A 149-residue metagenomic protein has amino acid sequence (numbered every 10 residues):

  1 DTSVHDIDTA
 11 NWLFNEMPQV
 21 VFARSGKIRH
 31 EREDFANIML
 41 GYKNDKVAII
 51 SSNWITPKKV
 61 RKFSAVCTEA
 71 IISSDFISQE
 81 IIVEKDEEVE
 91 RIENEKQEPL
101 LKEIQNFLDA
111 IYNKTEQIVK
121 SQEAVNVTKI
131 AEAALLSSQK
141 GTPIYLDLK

Functional and structural regions predicted by a protein language model:
D1, E95, V119-Q122: Short, surface-exposed alpha-helical recognition segments that flank or form part of ligand/macromolecule-binding
D1-E80, L101-E116, D147: Contiguous beta-strand/loop segments that form the cofactor/metal-binding neighborhood of enzyme cores
A36-I38, F76, R91, A133-S137: Alpha-helix boundary/capping detector
K43, D109-K149: C-terminal helix-rich "cap/oligomerization" subdomain common to oxidoreductases
V47-A48, V89-R91: Predominantly a core beta-strand signature of beta-propeller blades across repeat-based propeller domains
E84-E88: Change "in extracellular beta-sheet-rich domains … of secreted and cell-surface proteins" to "in beta-sheet-rich domains
E90-E98: A short glycine-threonine-serine/GTX helix/turn-capping micro-motif
